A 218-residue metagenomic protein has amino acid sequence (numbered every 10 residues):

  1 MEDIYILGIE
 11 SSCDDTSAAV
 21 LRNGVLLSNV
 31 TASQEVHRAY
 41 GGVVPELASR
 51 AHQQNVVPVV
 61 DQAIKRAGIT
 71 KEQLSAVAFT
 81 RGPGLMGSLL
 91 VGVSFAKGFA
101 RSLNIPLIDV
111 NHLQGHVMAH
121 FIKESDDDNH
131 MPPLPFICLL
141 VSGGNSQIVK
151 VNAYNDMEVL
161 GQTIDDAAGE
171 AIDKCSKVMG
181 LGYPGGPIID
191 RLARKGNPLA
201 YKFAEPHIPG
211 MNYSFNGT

Functional and structural regions predicted by a protein language model:
E2, V110-F136: Conserved phosphate-binding catalytic cores of ATP/NTP-utilizing and phosphoryl-transfer enzymes
E2-I4, S12, N29, P132-P133 (+2 more regions): A short helix-loop
D3-P83, H112, H116: N-terminal beta-alpha supersecondary unit
I6-G8, A76-A78, S88, M131 (+1 more regions): Short glycine-aspartate micro-motif
T16-L21, C138-L140, S146-K150: Short beta-strand scaffold segments in enzyme catalytic cores
G41-L47, T80-M86, E158-T163, I208-N212: A short glycine/serine-rich beta->alpha loop
F79-L103, I122-K123: Short Gly/Thr/Asp-enriched flexible loops that form oxyanion-binding sites at enzyme active sites
A96-V117, T163-D165: Short, acidic/small-residue loops that bind anionic groups at enzyme active sites
